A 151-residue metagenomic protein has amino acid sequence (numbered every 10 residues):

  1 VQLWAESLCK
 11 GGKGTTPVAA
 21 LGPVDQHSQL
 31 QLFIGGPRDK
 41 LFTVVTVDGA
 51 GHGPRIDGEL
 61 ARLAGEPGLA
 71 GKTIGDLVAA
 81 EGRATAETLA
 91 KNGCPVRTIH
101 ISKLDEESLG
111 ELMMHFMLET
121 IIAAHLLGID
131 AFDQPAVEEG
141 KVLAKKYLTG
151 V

Functional and structural regions predicted by a protein language model:
V1-V151: A SIS-like phosphosugar-recognition module
